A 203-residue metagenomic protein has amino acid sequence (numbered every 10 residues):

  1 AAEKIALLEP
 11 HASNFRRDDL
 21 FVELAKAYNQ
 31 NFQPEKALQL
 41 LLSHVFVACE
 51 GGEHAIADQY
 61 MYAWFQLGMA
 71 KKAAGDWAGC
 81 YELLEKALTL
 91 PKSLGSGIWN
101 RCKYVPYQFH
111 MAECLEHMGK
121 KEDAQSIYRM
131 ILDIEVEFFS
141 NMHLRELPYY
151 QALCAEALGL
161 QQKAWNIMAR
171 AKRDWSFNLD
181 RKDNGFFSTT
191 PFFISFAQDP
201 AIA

Functional and structural regions predicted by a protein language model:
E9-F15, V47-A57, K92-N100, V136-N141 (+1 more regions): Flexible helix-coil transition and linker loops at the boundaries of alpha-helical arrays
R17, E53-I56, Y60, G97 (+4 more regions): Residues that mark the junctions of alpha-helical repeat units in TPR/alpha-solenoid scaffolds
F21-E23, Q59, F65-Q66, K103 (+4 more regions): "A position-specific structural signal for the A-helix of alpha-solenoid helical repeats
